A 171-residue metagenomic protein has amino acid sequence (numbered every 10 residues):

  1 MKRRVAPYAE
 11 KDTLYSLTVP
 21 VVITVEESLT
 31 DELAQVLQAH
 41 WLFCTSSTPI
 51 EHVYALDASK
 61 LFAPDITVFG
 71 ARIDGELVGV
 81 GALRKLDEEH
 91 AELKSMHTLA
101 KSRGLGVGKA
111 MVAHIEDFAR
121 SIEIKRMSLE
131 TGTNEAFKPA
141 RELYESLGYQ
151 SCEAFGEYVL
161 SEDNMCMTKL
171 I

Functional and structural regions predicted by a protein language model:
M1-D31, Q35, K169: Conserved N-terminal entry element of GNAT/NAT acetyltransferase domains
T24-D31, Q38-E51: Helix-loop element at the rim of GNAT/NAT acetyltransferase active sites that forms part of the acceptor-substrate
S59-G70: A short helix-loop-beta-strand connector motif used in the catalytic cores of GNAT acetyltransferases and, in some
V68-G70, E76-K85, E92, H97: Conserved beta-strand in the GNAT
E89, K125-M127, Q150: Short acidic/polar active-site loop segments enriched in Thr and Asp
T98, G104-D117, E142-S146: Conserved acetyl-CoA-binding loop-helix of GNAT-fold acetyltransferases
K109, N134-E153, L160-E162: Conserved active-site alpha-helix within GNAT-family acetyltransferase domains
V112, A119-G132: Conserved GNAT acetyl-CoA-binding A-motif
